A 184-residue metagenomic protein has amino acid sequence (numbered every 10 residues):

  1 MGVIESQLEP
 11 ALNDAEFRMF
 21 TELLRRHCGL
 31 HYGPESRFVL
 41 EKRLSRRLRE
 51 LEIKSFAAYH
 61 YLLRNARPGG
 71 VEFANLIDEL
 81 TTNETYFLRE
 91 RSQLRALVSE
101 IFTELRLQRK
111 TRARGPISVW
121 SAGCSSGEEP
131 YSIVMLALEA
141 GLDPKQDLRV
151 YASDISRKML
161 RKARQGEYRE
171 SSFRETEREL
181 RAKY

Functional and structural regions predicted by a protein language model:
G2-W120: Conserved AdoMet
S6-Q7, D14, A140, V150 (+1 more regions): Intrinsic, short, N-terminal disordered tails of RNA polymerase sigma-factor systems
R95, Y131, R161: Alpha-helical elements of the RecA-like P-loop NTPase motor core of helicases
S99, T103, M135-E139, Q165: Short, well-ordered alpha-helices that flank and scaffold nucleotide-derived cofactor binding pockets
W120-S126: Aromatic-flanked redox-active Cys/Sec active sites in thiol-based oxidoreductases, especially the WC-centered
A122, D143-Y184: Extended basic-aromatic, gly/pro-enriched interface segments that bind polyanionic ligands
S126-D143: Conserved SAM-binding loop of SAM-dependent methyltransferases across substrates and taxa, primarily the Class I
